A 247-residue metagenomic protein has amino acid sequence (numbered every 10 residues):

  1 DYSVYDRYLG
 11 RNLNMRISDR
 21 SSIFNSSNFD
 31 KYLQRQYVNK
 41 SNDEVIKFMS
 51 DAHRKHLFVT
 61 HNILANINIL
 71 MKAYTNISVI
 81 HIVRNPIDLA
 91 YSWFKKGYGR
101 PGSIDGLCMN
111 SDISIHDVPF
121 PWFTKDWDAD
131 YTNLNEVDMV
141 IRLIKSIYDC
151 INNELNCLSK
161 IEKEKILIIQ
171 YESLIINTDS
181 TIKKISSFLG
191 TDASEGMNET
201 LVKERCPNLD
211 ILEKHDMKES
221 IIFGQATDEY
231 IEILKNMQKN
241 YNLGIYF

Functional and structural regions predicted by a protein language model:
D1-F58, C108, I113-A129: PAPS-dependent sulfation machinery
K55, I77, E164-I166: Short, conserved active-site loop motifs that form the nucleotide-linked donor/cofactor pocket
H56-V59, I168-Q170: Short catalytic-loop micro-motif centered on adjacent basic/acidic residues
V59-H61, A73-K95: Conserved phosphate-donor/acceptor-positioning beta-strand/loop module used by diverse small-molecule
N66-A73: A short acidic, amphipathic alpha-helical/loop segment
L70, Y91-K95, G102-D105, S180-I182: Short aromatic-enriched loop/helix-cap "lid" or pocket-rim segments at secondary-structure transitions that line
R100-I113, H215-G224: A polyampholytic, Gly/Pro-enriched intrinsically disordered region
D117-F247: PAPS-dependent sulfotransferases, especially Golgi type II membrane carbohydrate sulfotransferases
